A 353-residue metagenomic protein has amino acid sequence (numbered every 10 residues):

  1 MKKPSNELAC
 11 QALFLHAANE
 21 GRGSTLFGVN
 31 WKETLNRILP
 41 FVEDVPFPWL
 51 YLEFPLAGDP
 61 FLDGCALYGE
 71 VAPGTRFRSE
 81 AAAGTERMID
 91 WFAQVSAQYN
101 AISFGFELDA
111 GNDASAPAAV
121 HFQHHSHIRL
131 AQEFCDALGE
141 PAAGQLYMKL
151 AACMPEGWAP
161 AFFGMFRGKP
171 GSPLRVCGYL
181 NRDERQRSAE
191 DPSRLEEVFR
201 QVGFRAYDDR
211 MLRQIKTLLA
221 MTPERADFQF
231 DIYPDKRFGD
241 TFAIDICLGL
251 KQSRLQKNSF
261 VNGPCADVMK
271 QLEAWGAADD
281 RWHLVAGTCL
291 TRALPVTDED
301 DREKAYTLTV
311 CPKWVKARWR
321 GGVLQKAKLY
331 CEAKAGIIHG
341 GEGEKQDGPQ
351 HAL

Functional and structural regions predicted by a protein language model:
M1-L353: Structured alpha/beta or helical-core interaction and ligand-binding surfaces enriched in interleaved
